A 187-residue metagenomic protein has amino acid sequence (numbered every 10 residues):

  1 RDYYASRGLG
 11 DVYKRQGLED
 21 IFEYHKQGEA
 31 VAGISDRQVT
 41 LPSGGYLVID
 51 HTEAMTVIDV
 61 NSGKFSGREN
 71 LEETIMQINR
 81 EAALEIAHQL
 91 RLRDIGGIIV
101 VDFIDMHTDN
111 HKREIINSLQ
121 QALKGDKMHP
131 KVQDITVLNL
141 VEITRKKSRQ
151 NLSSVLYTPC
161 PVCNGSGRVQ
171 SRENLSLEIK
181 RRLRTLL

Functional and structural regions predicted by a protein language model:
D2-Y13: Single conserved hydrophobic/aromatic residue that forms the stacking wall/gate of nucleotide- or nucleobase-binding
R7, E19-K26, L140-R145: Short, solvent-exposed polar/charged micro-motifs at secondary-structure junctions
D11-D20, P130-I135: A generic structural motif
K14-L47: A contiguous, basic/glycine-rich beta-loop/short-helix subdomain that forms a polymer-engagement track
L41-L187: Conserved glycine-centered short motifs in functionally critical loops
